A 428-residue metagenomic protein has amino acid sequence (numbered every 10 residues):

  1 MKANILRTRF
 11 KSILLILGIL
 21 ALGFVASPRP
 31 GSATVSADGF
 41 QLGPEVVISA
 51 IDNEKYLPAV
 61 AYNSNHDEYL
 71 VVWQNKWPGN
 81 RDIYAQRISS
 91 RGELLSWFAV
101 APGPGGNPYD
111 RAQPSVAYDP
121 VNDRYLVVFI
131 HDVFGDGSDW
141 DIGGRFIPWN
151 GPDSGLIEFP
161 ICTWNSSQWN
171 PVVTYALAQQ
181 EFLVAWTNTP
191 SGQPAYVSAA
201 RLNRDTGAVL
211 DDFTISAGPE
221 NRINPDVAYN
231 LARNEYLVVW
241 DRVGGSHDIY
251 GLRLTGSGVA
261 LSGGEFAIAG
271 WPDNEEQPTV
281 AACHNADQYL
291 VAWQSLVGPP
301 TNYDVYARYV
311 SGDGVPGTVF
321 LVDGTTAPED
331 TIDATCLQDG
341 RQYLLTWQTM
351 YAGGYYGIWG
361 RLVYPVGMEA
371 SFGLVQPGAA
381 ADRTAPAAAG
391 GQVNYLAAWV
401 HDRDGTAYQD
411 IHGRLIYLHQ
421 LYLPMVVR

Functional and structural regions predicted by a protein language model:
K2-L14: Bacterial N-terminal signal peptides that target proteins for export
I13-V25: Bacterial N-terminal signal peptides
L20, P30-G31: Cleavable N-terminal signal peptides
G31-Y422: Extracellular, repeat-based ectodomains that mediate carbohydrate processing or recognition
P424-V426: Gly/Pro-rich, tryptophan- and cysteine-flecked surface segments typical of secreted/extracellular proteins
